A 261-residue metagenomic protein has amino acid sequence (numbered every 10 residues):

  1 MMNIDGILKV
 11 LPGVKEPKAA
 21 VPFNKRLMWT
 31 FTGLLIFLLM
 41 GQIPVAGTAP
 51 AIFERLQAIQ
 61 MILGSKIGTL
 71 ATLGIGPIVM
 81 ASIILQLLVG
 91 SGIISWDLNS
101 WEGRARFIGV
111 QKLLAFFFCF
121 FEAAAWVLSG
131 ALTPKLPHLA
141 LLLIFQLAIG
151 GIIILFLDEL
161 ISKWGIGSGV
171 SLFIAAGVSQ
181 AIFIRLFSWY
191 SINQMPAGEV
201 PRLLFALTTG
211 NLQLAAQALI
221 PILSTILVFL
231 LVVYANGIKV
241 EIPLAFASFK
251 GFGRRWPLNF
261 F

Functional and structural regions predicted by a protein language model:
M1-F260: Core subunits and conserved enzymes of cellular information-processing and envelope-translocation systems across
